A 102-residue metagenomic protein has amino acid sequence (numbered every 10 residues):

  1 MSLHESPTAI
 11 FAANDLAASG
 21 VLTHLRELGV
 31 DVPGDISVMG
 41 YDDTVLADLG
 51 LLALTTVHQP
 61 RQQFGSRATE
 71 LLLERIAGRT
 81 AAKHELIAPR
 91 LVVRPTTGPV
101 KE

Functional and structural regions predicted by a protein language model:
S2-E102: Flexible loop/turn connectors
